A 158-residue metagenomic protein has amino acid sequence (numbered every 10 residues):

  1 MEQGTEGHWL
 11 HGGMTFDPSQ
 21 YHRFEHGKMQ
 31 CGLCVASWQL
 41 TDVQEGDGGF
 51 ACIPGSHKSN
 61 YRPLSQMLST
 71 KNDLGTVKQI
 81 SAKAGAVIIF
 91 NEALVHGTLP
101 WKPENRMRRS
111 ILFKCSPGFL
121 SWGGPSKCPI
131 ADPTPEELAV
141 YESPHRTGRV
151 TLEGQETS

Functional and structural regions predicted by a protein language model:
M1-A51: Conserved double-stranded beta-helix
T5-W9, G48-F50, R62-S65, W122-K127: Short aromatic-enriched loop/helix-cap "lid" or pocket-rim segments at secondary-structure transitions that line
G7, T15, H57-K58, V95 (+1 more regions): Residue-level signature for short turns and capping positions that connect secondary-structure elements
H11-Q20, S65-T76, N105, S126-A131: Short, surface-exposed loop/helix-turn segments at secondary-structure junctions that function as lids/hinges flanking
G12, G55, C115: Active-site donor-binding loop signature of nucleotide-sugar glycosyltransferases
Q30-V35, D42-L99: Double-stranded beta-helix
V87, L94-S158: Non-heme Fe(II)/2-oxoglutarate
